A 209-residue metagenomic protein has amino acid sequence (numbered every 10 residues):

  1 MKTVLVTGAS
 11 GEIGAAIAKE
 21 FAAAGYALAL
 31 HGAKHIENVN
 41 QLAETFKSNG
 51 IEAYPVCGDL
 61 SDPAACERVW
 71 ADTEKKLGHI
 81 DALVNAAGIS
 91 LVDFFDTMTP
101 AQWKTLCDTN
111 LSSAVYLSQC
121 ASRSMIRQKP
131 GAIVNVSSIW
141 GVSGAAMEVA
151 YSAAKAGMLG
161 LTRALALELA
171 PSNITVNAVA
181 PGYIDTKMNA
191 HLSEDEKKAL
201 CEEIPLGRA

Functional and structural regions predicted by a protein language model:
S10-G11: Conserved glycine-rich cofactor-binding loop
A24-Q41: Conserved glycine-rich Rossmann-like NAD(P)H-binding loop of the short-chain dehydrogenase/reductase
F94-F95, T99-C107, N189, E196-L200: Substrate-binding pocket helix/loop in short-chain dehydrogenase/reductase
D96, S143-V149, P171-S172, G207: Active-site loop immediately N-terminal to the catalytic Tyr-X3-Lys motif of short-chain dehydrogenase/reductase
S118, A154, T162: Active-site helix of classical SDR
R123, L167-P171: Alpha-helical segment proximal to the catalytic Tyr-Lys
S138: Residue(s) in the substrate-gating loop at a strand-loop-helix junction that position the organic substrate next
